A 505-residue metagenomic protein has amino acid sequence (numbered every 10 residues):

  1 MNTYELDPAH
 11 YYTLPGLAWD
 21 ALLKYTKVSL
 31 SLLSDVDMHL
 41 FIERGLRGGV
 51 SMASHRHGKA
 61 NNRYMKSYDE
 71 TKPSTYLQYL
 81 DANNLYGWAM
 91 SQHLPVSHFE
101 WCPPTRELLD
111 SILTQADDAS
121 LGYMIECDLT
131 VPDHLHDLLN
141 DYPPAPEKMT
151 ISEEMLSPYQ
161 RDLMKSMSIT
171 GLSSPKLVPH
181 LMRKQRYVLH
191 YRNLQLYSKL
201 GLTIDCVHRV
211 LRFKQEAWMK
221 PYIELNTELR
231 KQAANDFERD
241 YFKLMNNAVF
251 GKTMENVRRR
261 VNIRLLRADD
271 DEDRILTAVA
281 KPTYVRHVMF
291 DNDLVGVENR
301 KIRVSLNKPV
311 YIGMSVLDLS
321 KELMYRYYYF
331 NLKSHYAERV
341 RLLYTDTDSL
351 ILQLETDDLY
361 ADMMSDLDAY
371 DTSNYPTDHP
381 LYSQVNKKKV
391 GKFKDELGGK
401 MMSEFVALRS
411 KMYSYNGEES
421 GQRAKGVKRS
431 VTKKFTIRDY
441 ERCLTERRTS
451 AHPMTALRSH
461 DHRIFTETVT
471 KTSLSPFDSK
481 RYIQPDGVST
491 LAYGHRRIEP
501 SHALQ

Functional and structural regions predicted by a protein language model:
M1-Q505: Metal-dependent nucleotidyl/phosphoryl-transfer cores and adjacent nucleic-acid-binding surfaces
